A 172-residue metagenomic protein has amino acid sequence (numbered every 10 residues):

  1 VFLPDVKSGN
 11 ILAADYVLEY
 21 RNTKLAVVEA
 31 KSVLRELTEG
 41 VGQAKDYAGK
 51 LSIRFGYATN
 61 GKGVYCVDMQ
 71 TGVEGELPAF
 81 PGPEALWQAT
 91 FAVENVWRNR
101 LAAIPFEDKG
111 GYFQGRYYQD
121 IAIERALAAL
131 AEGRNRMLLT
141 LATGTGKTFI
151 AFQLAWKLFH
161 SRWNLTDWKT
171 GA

Functional and structural regions predicted by a protein language model:
V1-A26, A30-G171: ATP-dependent helicase/translocase motor core
